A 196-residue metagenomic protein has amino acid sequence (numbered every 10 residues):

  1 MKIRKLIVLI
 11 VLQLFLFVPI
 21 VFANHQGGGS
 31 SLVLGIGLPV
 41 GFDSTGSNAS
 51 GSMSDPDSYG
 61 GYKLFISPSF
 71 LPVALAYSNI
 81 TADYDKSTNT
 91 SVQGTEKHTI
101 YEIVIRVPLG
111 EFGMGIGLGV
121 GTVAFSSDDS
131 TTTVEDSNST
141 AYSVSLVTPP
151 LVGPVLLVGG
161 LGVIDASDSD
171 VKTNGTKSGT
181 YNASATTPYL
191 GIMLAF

Functional and structural regions predicted by a protein language model:
M1-S30: Cleavable N-terminal export/targeting peptides
V21-S87: Short glycine/proline- and aromatic-enriched beta-strand/turn motifs that initiate or cap beta-hairpins
Q26, F65-L71, R106-G110, V147-G153 (+1 more regions): Structural signature of outer-membrane beta-barrel channels/translocons
G28-L38, L71-L75, F112-L118, Y142 (+2 more regions): Transmembrane beta-strands of outer-membrane beta-barrel proteins
V33, Y59-F65, I100-V104, A141-S145 (+1 more regions): Membrane-embedded beta-strand positions in outer-membrane beta-barrel channels/transporters
I36-S44, P68-P72, Y77-D83, L109-E111 (+3 more regions): Transmembrane beta-strands of outer-membrane beta-barrel pores
S50-S58, T90-T99, T131-T140, K172 (+1 more regions): Replace "Gram-negative outer membrane beta-barrel proteins" with "bacterial and organellar outer membrane beta-barrel
A183-F196: Outer-membrane beta-barrel "beta-signal"
